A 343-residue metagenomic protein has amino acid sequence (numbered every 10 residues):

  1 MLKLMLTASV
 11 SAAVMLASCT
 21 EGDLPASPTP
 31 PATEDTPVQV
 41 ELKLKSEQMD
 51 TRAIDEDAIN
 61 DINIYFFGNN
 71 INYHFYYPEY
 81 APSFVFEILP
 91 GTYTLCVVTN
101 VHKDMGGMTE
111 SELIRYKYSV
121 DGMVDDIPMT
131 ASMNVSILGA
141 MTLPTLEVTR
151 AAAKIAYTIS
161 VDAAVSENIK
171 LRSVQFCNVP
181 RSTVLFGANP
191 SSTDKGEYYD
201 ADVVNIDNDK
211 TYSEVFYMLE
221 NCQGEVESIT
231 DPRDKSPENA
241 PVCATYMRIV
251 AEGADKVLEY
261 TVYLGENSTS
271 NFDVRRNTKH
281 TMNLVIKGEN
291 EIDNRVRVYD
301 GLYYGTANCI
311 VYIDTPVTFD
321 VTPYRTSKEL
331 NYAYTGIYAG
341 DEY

Functional and structural regions predicted by a protein language model:
M1-M5: Positively charged n-region of N-terminal signal peptides that target proteins for export
M15-S18: C-terminal motif of bacterial Sec signal peptides marking the signal peptidase cleavage site
T20-D23: Bacterial signal peptide processing site
V38-S46, I155-V161: A short, amphipathic beta-strand motif
M49-E112, T158, D162-R276, V321: Tryptophan-paired
I114-D162, N267-Y312: Extracellular beta-sheet/turn segments enriched in Thr/Pro/Gly and aliphatic residues
Y303-Y304, I310, V317-R325: C-terminal functional modules
R325-Y343: Surface-exposed binding patches on compact interaction domains or structured appendages
